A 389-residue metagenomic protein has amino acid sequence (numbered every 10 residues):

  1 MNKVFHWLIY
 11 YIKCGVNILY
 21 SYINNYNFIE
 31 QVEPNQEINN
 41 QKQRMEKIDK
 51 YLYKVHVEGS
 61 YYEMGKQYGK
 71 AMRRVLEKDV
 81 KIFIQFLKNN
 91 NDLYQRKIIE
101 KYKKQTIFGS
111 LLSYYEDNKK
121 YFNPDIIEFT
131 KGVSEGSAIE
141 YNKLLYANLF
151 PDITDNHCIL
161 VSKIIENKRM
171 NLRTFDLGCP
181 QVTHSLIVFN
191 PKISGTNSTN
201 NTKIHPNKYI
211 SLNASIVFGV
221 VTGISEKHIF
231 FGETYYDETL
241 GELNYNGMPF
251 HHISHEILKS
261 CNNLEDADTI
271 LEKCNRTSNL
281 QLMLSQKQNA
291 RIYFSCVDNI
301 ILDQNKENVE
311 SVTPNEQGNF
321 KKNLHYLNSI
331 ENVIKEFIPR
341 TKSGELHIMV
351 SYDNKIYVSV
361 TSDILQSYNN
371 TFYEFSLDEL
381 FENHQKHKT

Functional and structural regions predicted by a protein language model:
M1-H6: Terminal single-pass membrane anchor helices
W7-S137, K163-T389: C-terminal, well-structured catalytic/ligand-binding subdomain of enzymes
E128-I159: Conserved, charged/glycine-enriched, solvent-exposed linker/hinge segments that sit just outside catalytic
